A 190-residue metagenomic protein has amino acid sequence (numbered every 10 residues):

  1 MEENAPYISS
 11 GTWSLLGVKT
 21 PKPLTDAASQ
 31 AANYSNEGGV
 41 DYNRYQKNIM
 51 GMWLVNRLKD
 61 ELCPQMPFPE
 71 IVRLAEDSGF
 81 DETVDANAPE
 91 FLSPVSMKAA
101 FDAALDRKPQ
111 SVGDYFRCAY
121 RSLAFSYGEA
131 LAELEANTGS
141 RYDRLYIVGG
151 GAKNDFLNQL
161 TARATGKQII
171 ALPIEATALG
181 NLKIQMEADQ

Functional and structural regions predicted by a protein language model:
M1-R144, K153-E175, K183-Q190: Active-site core segments that coordinate phosphate-bearing ligands/cofactors across diverse enzyme families
G150: Glycine-rich Rossmann-fold phosphate-binding loop(s) that bind the pyrophosphate of adenine dinucleotide cofactors
L179: A domain-level signal for the structural core that forms small-molecule/cofactor-binding pockets and catalytic centers
